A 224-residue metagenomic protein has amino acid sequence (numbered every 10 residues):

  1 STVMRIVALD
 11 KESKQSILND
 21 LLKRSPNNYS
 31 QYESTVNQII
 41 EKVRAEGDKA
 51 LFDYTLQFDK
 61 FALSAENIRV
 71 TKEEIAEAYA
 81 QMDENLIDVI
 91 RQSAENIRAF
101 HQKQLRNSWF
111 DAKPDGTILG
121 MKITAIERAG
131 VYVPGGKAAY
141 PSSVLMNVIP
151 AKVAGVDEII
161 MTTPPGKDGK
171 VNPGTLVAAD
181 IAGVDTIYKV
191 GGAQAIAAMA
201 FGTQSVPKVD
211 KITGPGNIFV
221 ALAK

Functional and structural regions predicted by a protein language model:
T2-E127: N-terminal Rossmann-like NAD(P)+-binding subdomain of aldehyde/semialdehyde dehydrogenases
I40, P134-A138, M161-G166, G183-V190 (+1 more regions): Flexible, glycine/proline-enriched loop segments at strand-loop-helix junctions that form or flank small-ligand binding
F58, G166-K167, Q194: Positions that flank functional sites
R106-N107, T124-R128, A154-I159, A182-D185 (+2 more regions): Short coil/turn connectors at secondary-structure junctions
A112-V177: Conserved small-residue-rich beta-alpha loop and adjacent elements that most often cradle the phosphate/pyrophosphate
N172-G183, A200: N-terminal small/polar loop signature for handling phosphorylated ligands or for N-terminal nucleophile
G183-K224: Conserved NAD(P)+-binding/catalytic subdomain of aldehyde/semialdehyde dehydrogenases
